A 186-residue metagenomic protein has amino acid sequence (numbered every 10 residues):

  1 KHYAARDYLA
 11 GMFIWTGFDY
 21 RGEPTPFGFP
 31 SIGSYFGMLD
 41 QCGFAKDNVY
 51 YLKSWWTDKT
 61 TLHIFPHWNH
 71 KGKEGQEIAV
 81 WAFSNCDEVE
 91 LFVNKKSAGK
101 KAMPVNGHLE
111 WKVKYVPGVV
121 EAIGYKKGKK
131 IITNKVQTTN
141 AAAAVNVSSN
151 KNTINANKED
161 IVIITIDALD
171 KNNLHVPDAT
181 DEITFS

Functional and structural regions predicted by a protein language model:
K1-A102, H108-Y115, V119-K129: Extended substrate-binding grooves/exosites of carbohydrate-active enzymes
H70-G75, T153-V162: Short, solvent-exposed loop/linker segments at the N-terminal edge of repeated beta-sheet extracellular domains
V80-S84, I123, E159-P177: Beta-strand-rich structural segments
K96-A98, T180-S186: Short, well-ordered beta-strand segments
Y115-V119, E159-I161, T180: Extracellular Ig-like/FN3 beta-sandwich strand-entry sites
G128-N140: Edge beta-strands of extracellular beta-sandwich domains
T139-N157: Low-complexity, acidic Ser/Thr/Pro/Gly-rich terminal tails and inter-domain linkers that flank the onset of structured
